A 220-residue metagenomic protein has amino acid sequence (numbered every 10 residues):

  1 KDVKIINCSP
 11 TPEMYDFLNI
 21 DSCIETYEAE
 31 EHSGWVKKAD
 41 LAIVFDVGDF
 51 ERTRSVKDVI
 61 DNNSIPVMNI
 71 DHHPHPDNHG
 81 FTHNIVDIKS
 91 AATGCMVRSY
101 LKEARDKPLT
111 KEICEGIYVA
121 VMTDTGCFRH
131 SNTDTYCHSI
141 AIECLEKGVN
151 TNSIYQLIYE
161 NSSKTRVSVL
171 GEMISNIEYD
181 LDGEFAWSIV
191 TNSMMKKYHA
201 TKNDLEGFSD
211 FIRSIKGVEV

Functional and structural regions predicted by a protein language model:
K1-N19, E31-G34, K38-L41, T123-V220: Hydrophobic helix-and-loop "lid/oligomerization" segment in the mid-to-C-terminal part of catalytic domains
T11-M14, I20, D49-R52, V56 (+3 more regions): Glycine-rich, flexible loop/turn motifs
I24-H83: Active-site cofactor/cluster-binding pocket
E30-S33, V56-V59, N84-D87, D106-P108 (+2 more regions): A generic local secondary-structure boundary/capping motif
V59, V119, E143: Hydrophobic/aromatic ligand-binding patch that stacks against planar heteroaromatic rings of cofactors or nucleotides
I70-I140: Short alpha-helices
